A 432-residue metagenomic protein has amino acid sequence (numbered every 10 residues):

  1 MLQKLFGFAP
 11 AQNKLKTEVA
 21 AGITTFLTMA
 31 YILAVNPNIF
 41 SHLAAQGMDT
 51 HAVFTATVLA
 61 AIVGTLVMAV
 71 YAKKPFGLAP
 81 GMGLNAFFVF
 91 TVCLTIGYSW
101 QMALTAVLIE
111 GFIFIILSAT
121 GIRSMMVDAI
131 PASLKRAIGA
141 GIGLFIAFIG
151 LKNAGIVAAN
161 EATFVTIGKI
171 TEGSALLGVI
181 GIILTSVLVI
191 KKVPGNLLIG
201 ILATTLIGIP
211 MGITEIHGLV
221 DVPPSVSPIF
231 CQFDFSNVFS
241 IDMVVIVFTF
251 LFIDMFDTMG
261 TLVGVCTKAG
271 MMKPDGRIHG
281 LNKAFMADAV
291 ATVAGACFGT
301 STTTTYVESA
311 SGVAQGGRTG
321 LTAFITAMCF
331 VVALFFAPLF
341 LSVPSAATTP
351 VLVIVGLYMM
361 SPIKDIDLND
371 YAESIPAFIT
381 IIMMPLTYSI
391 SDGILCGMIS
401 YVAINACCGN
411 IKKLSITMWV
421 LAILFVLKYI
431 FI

Functional and structural regions predicted by a protein language model:
M1-A52, T166-I167, L198-N282, I423-L427: Helix-loop-helix hairpins and the membrane-proximal interhelical loops of multi-pass alpha-helical transport proteins
L2-N36, A60-A61, P80-F90, L94-I142 (+1 more regions): Helix-loop-helix junctions within the multi-pass membrane cores of secondary transporters/permeases
A11-G22, Q46, T50, F54 (+21 more regions): Hydrophobic, aromatic-rich alpha-helical transmembrane segments and their membrane-interface anchor motifs
V19, I39, M126, G195 (+3 more regions): Residue-level signature of catalytic and energy-coupling elements of molecular machines, predominantly ATP/GTP-dependent
P37, S41, A69, K73-G77 (+8 more regions): Transmembrane helix-loop junctions in multipass membrane proteins, especially transporters and channels
N38-A52, T91-M102, I241-V244, S342-S345 (+1 more regions): Helix-coil boundary and interhelical linker segments in multi-pass alpha-helical membrane proteins
G64-F76, S186-K192, F250-D257, D288-F298 (+3 more regions): Transmembrane alpha-helix interface/packing and boundary motifs in multi-pass membrane proteins, characterized by
I96-P210, T214, F324-I432: Membrane-embedded alpha-helical modules
